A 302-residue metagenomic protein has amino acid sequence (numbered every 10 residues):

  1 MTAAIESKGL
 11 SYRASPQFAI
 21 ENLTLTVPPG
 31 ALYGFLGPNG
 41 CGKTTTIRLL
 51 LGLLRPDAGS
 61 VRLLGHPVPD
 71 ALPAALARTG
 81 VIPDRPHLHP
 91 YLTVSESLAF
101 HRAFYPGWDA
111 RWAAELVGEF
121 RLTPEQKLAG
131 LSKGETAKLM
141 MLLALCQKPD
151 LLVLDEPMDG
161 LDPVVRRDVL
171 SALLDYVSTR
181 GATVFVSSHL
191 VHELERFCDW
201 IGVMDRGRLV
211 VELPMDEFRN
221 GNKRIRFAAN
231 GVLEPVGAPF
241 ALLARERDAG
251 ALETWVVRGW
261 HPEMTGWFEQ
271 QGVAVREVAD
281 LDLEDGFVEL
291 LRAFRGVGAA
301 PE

Functional and structural regions predicted by a protein language model:
T2-S7, Y12-D205, L209-V211: ABC transporter nucleotide-binding domains
F18, D70, R111-A114, D216 (+4 more regions): Generic alpha-helical secondary structure signal
T93, P214, A279-D282: Short loop/turn segments at beta->alpha junctions
R121, P239-A241, G272: Glycine-centered loop/turn motif at secondary-structure junctions
Q126, L243-A244, A274-E277: A short linear hydrophobic-aromatic micro-motif
P149-P157, G231-P235, P262-T265: Short, surface-exposed beta-strand/loop "edge" segments at domain boundaries and coil↔beta transitions
L170-P262: ABC transporter nucleotide-binding domain
V256-E302: C-terminal coupling/interaction segments
